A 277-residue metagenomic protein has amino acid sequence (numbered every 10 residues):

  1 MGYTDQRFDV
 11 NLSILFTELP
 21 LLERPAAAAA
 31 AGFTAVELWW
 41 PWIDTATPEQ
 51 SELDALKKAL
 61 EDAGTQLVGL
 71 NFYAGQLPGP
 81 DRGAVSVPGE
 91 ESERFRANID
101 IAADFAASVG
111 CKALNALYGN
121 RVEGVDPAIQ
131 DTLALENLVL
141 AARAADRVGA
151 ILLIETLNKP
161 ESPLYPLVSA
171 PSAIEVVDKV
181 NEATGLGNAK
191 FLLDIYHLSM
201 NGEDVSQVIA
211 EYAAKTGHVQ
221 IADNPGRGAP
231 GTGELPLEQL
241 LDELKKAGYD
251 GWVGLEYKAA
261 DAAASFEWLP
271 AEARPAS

Functional and structural regions predicted by a protein language model:
M1-I14, E18-G32, G110-C111, I151 (+1 more regions): Histidine-acidic metal/acid-base catalytic patches
M1-L12, N71-S86, Y118-V122: N-terminal small/glycine-rich loop or linker at the start of catalytic domains across soluble metabolic enzymes
I14-F16, W40-W42, Y73-Q76, Y118-V122 (+4 more regions): Active-site-proximal loop/turn and secondary-structure-junction residues that shape catalytic pockets, frequently
R24, A55-L56, A102, A141 (+2 more regions): Aromatic/hydrophobic pocket-lining residues that form π-stacking "cages" and hydrophobic walls in ligand
E37, G69-N71, N115, L153 (+2 more regions): Conserved beta-strand positions in the central sheet of alpha/beta enzyme cores
E37-E61, Y118-V122, D126, E161 (+1 more regions): Glycine-rich, proline-tolerant flexible connector loops at the mouths of alpha/beta enzymes
L60-A74: Glycine-rich, aromatic-flanked loop segments that form ligand/cofactor-binding clefts across common enzyme folds
D62, D81-K190: Active-site acidic/histidine proton-transfer and metal-coordination neighborhood in alpha/beta enzyme cores
